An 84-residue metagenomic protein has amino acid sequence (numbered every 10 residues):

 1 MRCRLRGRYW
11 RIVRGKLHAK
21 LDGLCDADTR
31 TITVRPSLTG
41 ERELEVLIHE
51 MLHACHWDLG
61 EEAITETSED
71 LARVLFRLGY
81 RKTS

Functional and structural regions predicted by a protein language model:
M1, Y80-S84: Short intrinsically disordered terminal tails
M1-E41, W57-L75: Active-site scaffold of zinc-dependent metalloenzymes
E45-A54: Active-site recognition of the HExxH zinc-binding catalytic motif
M51-L52, A72-R73, T83: Short, charged/polar low-complexity linear motifs in solvent-exposed/disordered segments
